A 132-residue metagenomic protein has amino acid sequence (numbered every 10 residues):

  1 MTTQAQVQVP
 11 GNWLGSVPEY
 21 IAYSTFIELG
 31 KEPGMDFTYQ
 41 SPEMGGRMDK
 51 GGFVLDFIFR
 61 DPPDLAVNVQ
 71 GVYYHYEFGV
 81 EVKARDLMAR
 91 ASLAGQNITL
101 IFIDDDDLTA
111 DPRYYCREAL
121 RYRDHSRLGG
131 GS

Functional and structural regions predicted by a protein language model:
M1-S132: Nucleic-acid endo/exonuclease domains
